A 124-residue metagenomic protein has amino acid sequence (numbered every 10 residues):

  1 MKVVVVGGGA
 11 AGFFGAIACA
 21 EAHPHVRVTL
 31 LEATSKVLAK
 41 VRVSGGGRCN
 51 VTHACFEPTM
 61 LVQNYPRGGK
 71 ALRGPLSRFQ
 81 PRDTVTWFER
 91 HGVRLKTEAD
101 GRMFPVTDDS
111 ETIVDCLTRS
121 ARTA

Functional and structural regions predicted by a protein language model:
V4-V6, A20-G46: Glycine-rich FAD pyrophosphate-binding loop
G9: Glycine-rich NAD(P) Rossmann-fold beta1-alpha1 loop
G12-F13: N-terminal Rossmann-fold NAD(P) dinucleotide-binding loop
A16-I17, Q63: A generic local structural motif
I17, E21, R119: Short, well-ordered alpha-helices that flank and scaffold nucleotide-derived cofactor binding pockets
A33-A124: Conserved N-terminal/central alpha/beta ligand/cofactor-binding core
